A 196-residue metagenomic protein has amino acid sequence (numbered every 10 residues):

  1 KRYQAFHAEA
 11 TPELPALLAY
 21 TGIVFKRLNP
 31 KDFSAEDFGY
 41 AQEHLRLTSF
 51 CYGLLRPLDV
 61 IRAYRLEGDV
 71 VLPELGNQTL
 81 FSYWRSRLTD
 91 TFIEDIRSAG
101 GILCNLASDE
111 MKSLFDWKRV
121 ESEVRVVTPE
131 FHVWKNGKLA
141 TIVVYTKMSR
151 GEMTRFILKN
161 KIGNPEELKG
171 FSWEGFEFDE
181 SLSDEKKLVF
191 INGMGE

Functional and structural regions predicted by a protein language model:
K1-D32: Active-site helix-to-loop segments that bind/position phosphate- or nucleotide-bearing substrates and donors across
P30-D184, V189-E196: Internal, well-folded beta-alpha domain core
